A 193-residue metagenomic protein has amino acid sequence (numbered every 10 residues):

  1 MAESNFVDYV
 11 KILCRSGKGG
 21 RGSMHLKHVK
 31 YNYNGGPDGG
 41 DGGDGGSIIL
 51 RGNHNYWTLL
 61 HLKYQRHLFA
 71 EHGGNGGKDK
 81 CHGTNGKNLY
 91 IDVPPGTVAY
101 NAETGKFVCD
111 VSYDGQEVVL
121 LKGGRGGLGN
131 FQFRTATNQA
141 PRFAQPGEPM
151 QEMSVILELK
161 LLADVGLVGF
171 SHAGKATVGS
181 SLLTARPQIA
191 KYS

Functional and structural regions predicted by a protein language model:
M1-A173, S180-Y192: Conserved P-loop NTPase architecture
